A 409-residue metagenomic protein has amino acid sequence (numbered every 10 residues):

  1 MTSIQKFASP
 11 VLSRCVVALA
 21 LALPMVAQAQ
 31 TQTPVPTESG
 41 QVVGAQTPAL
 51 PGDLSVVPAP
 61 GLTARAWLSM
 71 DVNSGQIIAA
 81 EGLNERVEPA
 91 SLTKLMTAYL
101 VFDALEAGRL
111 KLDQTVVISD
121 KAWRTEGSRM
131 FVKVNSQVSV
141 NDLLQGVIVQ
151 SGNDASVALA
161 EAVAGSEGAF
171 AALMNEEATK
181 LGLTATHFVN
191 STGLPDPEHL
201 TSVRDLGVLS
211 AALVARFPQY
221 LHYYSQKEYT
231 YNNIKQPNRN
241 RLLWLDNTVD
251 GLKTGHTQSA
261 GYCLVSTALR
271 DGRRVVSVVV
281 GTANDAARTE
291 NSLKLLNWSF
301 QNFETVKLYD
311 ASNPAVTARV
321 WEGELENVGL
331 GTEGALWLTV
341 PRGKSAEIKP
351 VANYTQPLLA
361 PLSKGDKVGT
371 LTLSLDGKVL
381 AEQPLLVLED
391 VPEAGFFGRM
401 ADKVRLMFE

Functional and structural regions predicted by a protein language model:
T2-V16: Bacterial N-terminal signal peptides that target proteins for export
P10, A20, P58-P60, A80 (+3 more regions): Sterically constrained small-residue positions within well-ordered secondary structures of folded domains
R14-P24: Bacterial N-terminal signal peptides
L21, L105-E106, V116, C263 (+1 more regions): Ubiquitous "structural anchor" signal
M25-A29: Sec/Tat signal peptide C-region and signal peptidase I cleavage site
Q30-F217, E228-N232: Active-site-adjacent loops and short helices of periplasmic peptidoglycan-processing enzymes
L183-H187, P195-L200, R204-E409: Domain-terminus/edge residues, biased toward the C-terminal soluble/receptor-binding domains of extracytoplasmic
